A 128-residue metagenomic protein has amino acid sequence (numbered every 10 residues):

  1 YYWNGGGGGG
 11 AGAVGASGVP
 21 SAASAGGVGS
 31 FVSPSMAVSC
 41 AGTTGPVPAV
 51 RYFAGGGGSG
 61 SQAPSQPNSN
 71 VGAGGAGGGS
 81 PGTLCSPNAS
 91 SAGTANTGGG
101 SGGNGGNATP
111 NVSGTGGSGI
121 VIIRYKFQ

Functional and structural regions predicted by a protein language model:
Y1-Q128: Low-complexity, glycine/proline-biased repetitive segments and flexible coils/loops
